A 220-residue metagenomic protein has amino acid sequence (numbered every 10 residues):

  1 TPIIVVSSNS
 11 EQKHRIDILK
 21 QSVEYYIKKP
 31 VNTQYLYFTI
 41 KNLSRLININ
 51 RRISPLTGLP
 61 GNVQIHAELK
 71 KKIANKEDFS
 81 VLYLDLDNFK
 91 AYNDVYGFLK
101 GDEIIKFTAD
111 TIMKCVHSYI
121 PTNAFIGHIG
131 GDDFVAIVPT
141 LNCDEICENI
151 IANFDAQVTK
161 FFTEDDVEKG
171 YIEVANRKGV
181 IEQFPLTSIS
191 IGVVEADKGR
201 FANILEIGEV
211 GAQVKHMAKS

Functional and structural regions predicted by a protein language model:
N9-Y25: Alpha4 helix (beta4-alpha4-beta5 surface) of REC/receiver domains from two-component response regulators
K13, V31-I40: C-terminal output helix
R15, L43-N62, D85: Amphipathic HAMP/coiled-coil signal-transducing linker helices that couple sensory inputs to cytosolic output domains
L36-I47, E68, K72: Receiver (REC) domain switch/output surface
G61-S80, K90-K114, G127-G131, V135 (+3 more regions): Conserved long alpha-helical elements within nucleotide-processing catalytic cores of c-di-GMP signaling and class III
D110-I146, A152, A156-E164, K169-G170: Conserved helix-loop-beta segment at the catalytic/binding core of cyclic-nucleotide signaling proteins
H128, F162-Q213: A short glycine-enriched loop-to-beta-strand structural element that forms part of the catalytic core of nucleotide
